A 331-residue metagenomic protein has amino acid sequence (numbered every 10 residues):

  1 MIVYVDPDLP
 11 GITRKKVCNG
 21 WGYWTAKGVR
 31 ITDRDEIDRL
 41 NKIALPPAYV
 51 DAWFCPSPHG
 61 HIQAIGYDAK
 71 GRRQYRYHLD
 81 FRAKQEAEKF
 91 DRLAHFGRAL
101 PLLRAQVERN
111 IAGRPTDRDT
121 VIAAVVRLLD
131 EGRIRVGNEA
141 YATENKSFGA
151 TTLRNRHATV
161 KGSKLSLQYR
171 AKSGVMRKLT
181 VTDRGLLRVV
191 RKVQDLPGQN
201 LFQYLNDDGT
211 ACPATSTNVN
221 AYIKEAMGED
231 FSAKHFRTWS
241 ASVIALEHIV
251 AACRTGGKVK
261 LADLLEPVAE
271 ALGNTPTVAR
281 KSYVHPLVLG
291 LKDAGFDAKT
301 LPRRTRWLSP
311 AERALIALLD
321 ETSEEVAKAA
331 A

Functional and structural regions predicted by a protein language model:
M1-F148, R154-L261, L265-L272, T277-K281 (+3 more regions): A positively charged, amphipathic N-terminal helix/segment that binds anionic biomolecules
Q168-K172, T180-T182, K292-T305: Short Lys/Arg-enriched helix C-cap and helix-to-coil transition segments that create basic nucleic-acid-contact patches
D263-V268, N274, V284-R303: C-terminal structured "cap/appendage" subdomains that terminate the fold
V288-G295, P302-A331: Short, amphipathic C-terminal "tail helix"
